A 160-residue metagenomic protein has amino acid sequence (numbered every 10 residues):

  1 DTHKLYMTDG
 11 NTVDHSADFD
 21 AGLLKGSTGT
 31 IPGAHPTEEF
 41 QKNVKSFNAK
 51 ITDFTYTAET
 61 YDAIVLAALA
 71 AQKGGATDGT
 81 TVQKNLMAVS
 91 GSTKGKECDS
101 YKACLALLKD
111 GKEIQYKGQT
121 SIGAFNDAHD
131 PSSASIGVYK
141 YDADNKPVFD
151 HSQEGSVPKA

Functional and structural regions predicted by a protein language model:
D1-A160: Extracytosolic ligand-binding ectodomains
